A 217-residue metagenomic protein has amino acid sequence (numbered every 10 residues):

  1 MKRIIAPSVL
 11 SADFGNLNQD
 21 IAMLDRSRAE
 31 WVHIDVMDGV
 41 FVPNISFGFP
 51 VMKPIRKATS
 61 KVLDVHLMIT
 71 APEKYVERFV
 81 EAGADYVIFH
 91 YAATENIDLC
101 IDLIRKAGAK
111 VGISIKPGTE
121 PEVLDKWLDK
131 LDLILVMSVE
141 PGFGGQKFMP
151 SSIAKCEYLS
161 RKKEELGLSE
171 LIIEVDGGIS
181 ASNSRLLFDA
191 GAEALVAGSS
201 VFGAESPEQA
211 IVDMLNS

Functional and structural regions predicted by a protein language model:
M1-I88, A92-N96, L103-K106, V111 (+7 more regions): Conserved N-terminal beta1-alpha1 strand-loop-helix module at the mouth
I4, S114, L135-S138, E174 (+1 more regions): Conserved beta-strand segments that form the floor/walls of ligand-binding pockets within enzyme and binding domains
K110-S114, G118: Internal catalytic-core helix/loop-beta-alpha segment that presents or stabilizes conserved functional determinants
T119-V123: A short, acidic/glycine-rich surface segment
P141-G144: Short acidic, Gly/Pro-enriched loop/turn segments at secondary-structure junctions
R161, E165-V175, S180-S217: Alpha/beta catalytic cores of nucleotide-metabolism and tRNA/nucleoside-modifying enzymes
